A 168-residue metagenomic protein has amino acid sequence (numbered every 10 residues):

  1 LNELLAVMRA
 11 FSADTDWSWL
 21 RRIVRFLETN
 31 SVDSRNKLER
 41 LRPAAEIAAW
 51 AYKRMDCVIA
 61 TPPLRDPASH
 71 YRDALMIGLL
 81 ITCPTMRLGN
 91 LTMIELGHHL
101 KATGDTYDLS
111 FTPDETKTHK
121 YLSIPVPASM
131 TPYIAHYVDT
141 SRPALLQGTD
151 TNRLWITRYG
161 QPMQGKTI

Functional and structural regions predicted by a protein language model:
L1, P62-H70, I77-I81, K120 (+3 more regions): Short, charged/polar micro-motifs that form catalytic or ligand-binding hotspots
L1-R22, V126, I168: Non-catalytic DNA-binding core/recognition domains of DNA-processing enzymes
R9-D16, L80-T85, E95-H99: Hydrophobic/aromatic-lined pockets within catalytic cores
D16-P62, E115-K117, R158-Q161: Flexible interdomain linker/hinge and immediately adjacent N-terminus of the catalytic tyrosine-recombinase domain
E46-G89: Basic, Lys/Arg- and aromatic-enriched nucleic-acid-binding interface segment
Y71-G78, M86, T106, Y121 (+3 more regions): Short, well-structured alpha-helical interface segments that form or flank functional binding sites
G89, M93-P132: Conserved tyrosine-mediated DNA breakage-rejoining catalytic core shared by Y-recombinases
P127-I168: Active-site/catalytic core of tyrosine-dependent DNA strand-transfer enzymes
